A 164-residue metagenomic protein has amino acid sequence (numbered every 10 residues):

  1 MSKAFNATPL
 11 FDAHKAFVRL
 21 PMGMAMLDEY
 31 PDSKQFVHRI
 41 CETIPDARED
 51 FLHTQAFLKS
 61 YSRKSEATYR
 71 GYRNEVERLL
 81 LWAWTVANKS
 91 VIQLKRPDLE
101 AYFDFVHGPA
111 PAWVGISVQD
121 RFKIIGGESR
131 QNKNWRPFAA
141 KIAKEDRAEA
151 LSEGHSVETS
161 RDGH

Functional and structural regions predicted by a protein language model:
M1-E77, L81, S90, A101-D104 (+1 more regions): Basic/aromatic DNA-contact patch characteristic of tyrosine site-specific recombinases
H53-A67, E77-H164: N-terminal core-binding DNA-recognition domain of tyrosine recombinases/integrases
